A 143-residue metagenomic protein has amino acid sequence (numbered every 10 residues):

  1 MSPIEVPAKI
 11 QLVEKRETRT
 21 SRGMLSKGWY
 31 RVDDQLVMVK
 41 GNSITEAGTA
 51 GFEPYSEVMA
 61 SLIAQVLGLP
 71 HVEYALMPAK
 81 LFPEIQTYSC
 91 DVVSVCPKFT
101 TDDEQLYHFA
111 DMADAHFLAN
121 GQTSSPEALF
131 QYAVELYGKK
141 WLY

Functional and structural regions predicted by a protein language model:
M1-A119: Conserved ATP-binding subdomain of kinase catalytic cores across diverse folds
E57, P126-Y143: Conserved kinase catalytic-core segment
D114-F130: Long, hydrophobic/aromatic-enriched structural stretches that serve as scaffold segments
